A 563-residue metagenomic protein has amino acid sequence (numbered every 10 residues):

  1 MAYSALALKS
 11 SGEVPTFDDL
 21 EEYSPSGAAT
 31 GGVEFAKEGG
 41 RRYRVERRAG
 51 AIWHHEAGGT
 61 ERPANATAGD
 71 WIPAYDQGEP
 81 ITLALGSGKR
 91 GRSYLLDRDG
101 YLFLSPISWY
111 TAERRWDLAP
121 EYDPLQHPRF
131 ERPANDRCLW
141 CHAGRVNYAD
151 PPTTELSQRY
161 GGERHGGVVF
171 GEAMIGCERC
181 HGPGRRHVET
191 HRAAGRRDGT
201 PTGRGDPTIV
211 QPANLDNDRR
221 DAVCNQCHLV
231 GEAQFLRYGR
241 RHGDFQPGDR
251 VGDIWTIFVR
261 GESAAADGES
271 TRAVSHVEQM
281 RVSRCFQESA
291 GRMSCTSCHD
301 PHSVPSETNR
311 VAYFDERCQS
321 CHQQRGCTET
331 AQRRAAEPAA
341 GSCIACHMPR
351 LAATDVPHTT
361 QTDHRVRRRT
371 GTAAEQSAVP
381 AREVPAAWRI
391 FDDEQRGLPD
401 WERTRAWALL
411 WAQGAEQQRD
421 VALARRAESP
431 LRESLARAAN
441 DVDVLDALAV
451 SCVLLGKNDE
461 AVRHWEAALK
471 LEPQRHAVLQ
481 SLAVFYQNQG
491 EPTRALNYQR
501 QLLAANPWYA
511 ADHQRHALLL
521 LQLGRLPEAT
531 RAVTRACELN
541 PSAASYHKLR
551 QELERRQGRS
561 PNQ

Functional and structural regions predicted by a protein language model:
M1-L85, S93-R98, P106, D117-Y122 (+2 more regions): Primarily the internal scaffold of c-type cytochrome electron-transfer domains, especially repeated/multiheme c-type
A439, P473, P507-W508, P541: Short coil turns that delineate tetratricopeptide repeat
V444, V478, D512, S545-Y546: TPR alpha-solenoid repeat register
L454, N488-Q489, Q522-L523, E552-R556: Register position in tetratricopeptide repeats
